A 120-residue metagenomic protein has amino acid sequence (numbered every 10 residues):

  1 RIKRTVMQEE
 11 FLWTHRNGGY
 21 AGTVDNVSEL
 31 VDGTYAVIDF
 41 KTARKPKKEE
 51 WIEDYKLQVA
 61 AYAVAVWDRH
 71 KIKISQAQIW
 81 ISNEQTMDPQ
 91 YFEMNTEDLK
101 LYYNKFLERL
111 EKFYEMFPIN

Functional and structural regions predicted by a protein language model:
R1-V6: Acidic-basic catalytic patches of nuclease active cores, encompassing PD-(D/E)XK and other metal-cofactor nuclease
M7-F117: Mg2+/Mn2+-dependent nuclease catalytic core
